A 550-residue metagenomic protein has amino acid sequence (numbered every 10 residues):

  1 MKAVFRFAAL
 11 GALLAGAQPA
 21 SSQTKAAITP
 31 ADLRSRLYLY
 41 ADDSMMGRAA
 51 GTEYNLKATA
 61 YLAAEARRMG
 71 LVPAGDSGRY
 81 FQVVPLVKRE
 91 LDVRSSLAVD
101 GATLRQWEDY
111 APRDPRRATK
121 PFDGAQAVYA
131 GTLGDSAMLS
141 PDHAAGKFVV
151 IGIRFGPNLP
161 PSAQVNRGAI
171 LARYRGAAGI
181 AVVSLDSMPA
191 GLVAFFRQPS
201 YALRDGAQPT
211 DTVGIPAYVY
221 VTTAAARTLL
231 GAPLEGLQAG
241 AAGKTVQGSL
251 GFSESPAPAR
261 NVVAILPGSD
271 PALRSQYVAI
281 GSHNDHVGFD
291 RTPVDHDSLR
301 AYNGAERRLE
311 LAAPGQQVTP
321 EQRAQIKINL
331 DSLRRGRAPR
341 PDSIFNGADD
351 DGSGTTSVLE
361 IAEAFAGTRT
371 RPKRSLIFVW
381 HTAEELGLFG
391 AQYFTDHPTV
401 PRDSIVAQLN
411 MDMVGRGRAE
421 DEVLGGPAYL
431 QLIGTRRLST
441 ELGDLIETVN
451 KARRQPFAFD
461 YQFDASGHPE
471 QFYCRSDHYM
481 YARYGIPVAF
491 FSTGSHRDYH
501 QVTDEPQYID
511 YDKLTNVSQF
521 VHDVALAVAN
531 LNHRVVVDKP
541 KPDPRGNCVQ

Functional and structural regions predicted by a protein language model:
R6-G16: Bacterial N-terminal signal peptides
P19-G75, L86, L139, L192 (+4 more regions): N-terminal hydrophobic or amphipathic helices/low-complexity stretches enriched in small/hydrophobic/Pro/Gly
Q23-A27, D43-E53, V83-P85, S95 (+11 more regions): Second-shell loop/turn segments in exported
M46-F148, R154-P160, L250-E254, P258-N261 (+4 more regions): Noncatalytic luminal/extracellular "stalk/propeptide" segments of secretory-pathway proteins
R105-Q106, A207-Q208, P216-T228, L234 (+1 more regions): Metal-dependent peptidase/peptidase-like ectodomains
D109-L139, Q208-G347, E360-E363, G367-K373: Soluble metallo-hydrolase cores and metallopeptidase-like ectodomains found primarily in the secretory/periplasmic
N158, V165-N166, P258-N261, G288 (+3 more regions): Acidic/histidine-rich catalytic neighborhood of metal-dependent amide-processing enzymes
S492, H496-Q550: His/Asp/Glu-rich mid-to-C-terminal helical/loop segments that flank catalytic regions of hydrolases
